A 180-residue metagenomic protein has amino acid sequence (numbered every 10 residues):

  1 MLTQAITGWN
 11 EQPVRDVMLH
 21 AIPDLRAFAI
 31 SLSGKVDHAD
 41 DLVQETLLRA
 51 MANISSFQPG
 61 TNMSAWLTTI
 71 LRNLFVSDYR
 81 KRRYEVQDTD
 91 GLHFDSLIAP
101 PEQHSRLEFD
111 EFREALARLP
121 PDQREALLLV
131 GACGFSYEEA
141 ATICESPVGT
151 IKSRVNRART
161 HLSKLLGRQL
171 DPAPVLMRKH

Functional and structural regions predicted by a protein language model:
L2-A27, D37-D40, E114: A short, charge-rich alpha-helical start-of-domain segment used by transcription regulators
P23, I54-T69, V148: Short, aromatic/basic-enriched loop-to-helix "N-cap" motif that marks the start of an alpha-helix at regulatory
D41-L48, T61-N73: Structural recognition of an alpha-helix C-terminal capping motif at a helix-to-coil junction
E45-N62, K81-R83: Sigma70-family region 2
Q58, T69-T89, S105, R157: Arg/Lys-rich amphipathic alpha helix in sigma70-family domain 2
S77, E85-F109, S136, V175-K179: Internal acidic/polar
A126-V130: A short pre-motif secondary-structure segment
C144-R168: DNA-recognition helix of helix-turn-helix
